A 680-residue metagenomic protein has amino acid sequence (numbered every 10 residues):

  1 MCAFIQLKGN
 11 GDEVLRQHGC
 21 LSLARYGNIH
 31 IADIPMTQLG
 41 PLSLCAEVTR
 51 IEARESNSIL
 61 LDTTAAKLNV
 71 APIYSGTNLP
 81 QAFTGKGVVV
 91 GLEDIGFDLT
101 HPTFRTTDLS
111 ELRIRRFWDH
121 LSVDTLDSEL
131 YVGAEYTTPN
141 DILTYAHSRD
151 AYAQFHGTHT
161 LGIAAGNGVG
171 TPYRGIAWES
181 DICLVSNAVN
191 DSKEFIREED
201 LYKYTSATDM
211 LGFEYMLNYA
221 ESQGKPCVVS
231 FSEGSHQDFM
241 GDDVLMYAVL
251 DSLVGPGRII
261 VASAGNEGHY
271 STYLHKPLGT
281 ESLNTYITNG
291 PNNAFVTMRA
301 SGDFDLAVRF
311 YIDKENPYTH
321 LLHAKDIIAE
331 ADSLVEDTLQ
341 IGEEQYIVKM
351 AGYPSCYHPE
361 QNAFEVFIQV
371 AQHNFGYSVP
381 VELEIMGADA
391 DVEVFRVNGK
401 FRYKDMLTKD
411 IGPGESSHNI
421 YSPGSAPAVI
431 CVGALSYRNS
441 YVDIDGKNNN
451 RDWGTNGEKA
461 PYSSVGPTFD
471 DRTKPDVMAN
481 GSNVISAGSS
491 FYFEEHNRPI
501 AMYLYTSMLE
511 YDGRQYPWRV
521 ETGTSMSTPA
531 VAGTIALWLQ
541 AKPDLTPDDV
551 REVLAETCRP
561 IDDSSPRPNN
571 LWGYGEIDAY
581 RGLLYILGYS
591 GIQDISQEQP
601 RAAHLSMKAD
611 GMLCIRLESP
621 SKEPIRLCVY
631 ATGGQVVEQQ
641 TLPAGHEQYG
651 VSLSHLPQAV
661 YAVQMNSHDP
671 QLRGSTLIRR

Functional and structural regions predicted by a protein language model:
L7-N10, A300-D305, G481, S619-P624: Short proline/glycine-enriched turn/loop motifs at strand-loop junctions of beta-rich domains
G11-V89, G96-S110, N419, P427: Autoinhibitory propeptides
T77-A207, G224-V228, G255-G257, T272 (+7 more regions): Subtilisin-like serine protease catalytic core
F97-T158, G175-A177, Q223, K314-F401 (+3 more regions): Active-site core segment of subtilase-fold serine proteases
I114, L217, C227-H323, A329 (+2 more regions): Catalytic-core segments of hydrolase enzymes
L161, C183-N190, L217-C227, G257 (+5 more regions): Hydrolase catalytic cores
F195, S222, P226-S235, F239-D242 (+4 more regions): C-terminal subdomain of the subtilisin-like protease fold in secreted/lumenal serine endopeptidases
S596-R680: C-terminal outer-membrane/trafficking sorting elements
